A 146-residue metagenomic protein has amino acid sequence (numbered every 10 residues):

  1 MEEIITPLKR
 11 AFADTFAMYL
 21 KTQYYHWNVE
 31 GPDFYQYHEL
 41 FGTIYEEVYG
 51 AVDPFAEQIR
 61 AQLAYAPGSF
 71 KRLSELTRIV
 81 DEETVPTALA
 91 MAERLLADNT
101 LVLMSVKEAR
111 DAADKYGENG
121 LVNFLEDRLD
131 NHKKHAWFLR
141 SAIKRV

Functional and structural regions predicted by a protein language model:
M1-A11, D81, A88: Disorder-to-helix initiation segments
M1-E3, M18-T43, S105-G120: Helix-loop segments that flank and shape redox-cofactor active sites
E3, P7, L40, M91-R94 (+1 more regions): Non-transmembrane, amphipathic alpha-helical segments
K9, A13-F16, G42, E46-D53 (+5 more regions): Generic structural signal for well-ordered, non-transmembrane alpha-helical segments in soluble/cytosolic regions
Y24, N28-G31, A61, G68 (+3 more regions): Heptad-repeat coiled-coil alpha-helices
D33-R72, A142: Conserved alpha-helical segments that form or flank metal/cofactor-binding pockets of metalloenzymes
D53, E57, L76-E126: Acidic/histidine-rich alpha-helical segments that form the ligand environment of transition-metal centers
N123-V146: Short, contiguous alpha-helical
